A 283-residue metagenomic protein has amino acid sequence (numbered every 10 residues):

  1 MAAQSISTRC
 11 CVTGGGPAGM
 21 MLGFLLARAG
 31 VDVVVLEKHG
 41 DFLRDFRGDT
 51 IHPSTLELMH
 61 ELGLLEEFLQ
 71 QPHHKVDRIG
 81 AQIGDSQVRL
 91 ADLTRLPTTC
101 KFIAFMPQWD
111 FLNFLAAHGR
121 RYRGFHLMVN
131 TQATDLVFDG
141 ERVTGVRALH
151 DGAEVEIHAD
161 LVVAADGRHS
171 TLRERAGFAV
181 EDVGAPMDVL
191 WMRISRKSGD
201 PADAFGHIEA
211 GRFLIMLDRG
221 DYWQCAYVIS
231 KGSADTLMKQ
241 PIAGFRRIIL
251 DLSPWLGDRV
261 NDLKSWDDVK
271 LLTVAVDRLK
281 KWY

Functional and structural regions predicted by a protein language model:
A2-A18: Beta1/beta-strand and adjacent pyrophosphate-binding region of the FAD-binding site in flavoprotein oxidoreductases
I6-T8, G152-L161: Core beta-strand elements of the Rossmann-like FAD/NAD(P) dinucleotide-binding domain in flavoenzyme oxidoreductases
T13, A27-R47: Glycine-rich FAD pyrophosphate-binding loop
T13, I157-G167: Short hydrophobic core segments
H52-H118, G140: Active-site-adjacent segment of FAD-dependent monooxygenases/related oxidoreductases
R89-I103, P107-D110, G152-A153, E209-R278: Conserved FAD/dinucleotide-binding core of flavoprotein oxidoreductases
Q108-D110, H169-A204, K231-S233: Central beta-strand plus flanking loop segment that forms part of the substrate or channel wall within the catalytic
V129-V143: A conserved short coil-to-beta-strand element within the FAD-binding core of flavoproteins
